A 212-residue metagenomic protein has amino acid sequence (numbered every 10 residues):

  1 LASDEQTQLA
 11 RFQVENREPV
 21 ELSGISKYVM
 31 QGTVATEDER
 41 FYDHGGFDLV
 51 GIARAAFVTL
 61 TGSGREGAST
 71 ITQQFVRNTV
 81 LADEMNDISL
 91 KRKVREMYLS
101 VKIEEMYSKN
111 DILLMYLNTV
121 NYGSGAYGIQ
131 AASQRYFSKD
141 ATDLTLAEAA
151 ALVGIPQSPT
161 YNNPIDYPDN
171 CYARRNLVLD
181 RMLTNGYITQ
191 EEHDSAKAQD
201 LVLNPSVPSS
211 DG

Functional and structural regions predicted by a protein language model:
L1-G212: Juxtamembrane regions of bacterial inner-membrane/periplasmic proteins, predominantly the peptidoglycan biogenesis
